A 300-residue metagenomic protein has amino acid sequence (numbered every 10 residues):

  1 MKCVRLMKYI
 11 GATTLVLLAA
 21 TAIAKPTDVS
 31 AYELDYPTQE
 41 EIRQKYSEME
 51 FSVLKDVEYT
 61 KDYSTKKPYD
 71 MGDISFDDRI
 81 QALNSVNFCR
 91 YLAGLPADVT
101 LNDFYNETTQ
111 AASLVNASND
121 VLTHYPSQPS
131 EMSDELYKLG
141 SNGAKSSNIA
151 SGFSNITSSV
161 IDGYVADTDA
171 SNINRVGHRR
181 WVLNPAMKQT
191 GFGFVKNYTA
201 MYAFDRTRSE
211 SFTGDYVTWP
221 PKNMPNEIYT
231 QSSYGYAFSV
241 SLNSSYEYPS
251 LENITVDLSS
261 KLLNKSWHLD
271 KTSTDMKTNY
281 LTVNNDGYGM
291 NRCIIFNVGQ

Functional and structural regions predicted by a protein language model:
K2-V115, K188, V195-Q300: N-terminal targeting leaders of exported, membrane, and organelle-targeted proteins
S30, M132-A200: A well-ordered secondary-structure block
R79-V86, P126-L136, K145: Long, polar/Ser/Thr-enriched low-complexity segments that form simple helices or flexible linkers at protein ends
S85-P96, T108-L122, G152, G163-N172 (+1 more regions): Structured segments of extracytoplasmic/periplasmic soluble domains in secreted or envelope-associated proteins
A117-H124, G140-A144: Extracellular zinc-dependent metalloprotease catalytic-domain scaffold
V121-D134, L263-T274: Acidic Ser/Thr/Pro-rich low-complexity disordered segments that often serve as glycosylated linkers/stalks around
Y125, S158, E247-Y248: Short, solvent-exposed loop/turn elements at domain surfaces
